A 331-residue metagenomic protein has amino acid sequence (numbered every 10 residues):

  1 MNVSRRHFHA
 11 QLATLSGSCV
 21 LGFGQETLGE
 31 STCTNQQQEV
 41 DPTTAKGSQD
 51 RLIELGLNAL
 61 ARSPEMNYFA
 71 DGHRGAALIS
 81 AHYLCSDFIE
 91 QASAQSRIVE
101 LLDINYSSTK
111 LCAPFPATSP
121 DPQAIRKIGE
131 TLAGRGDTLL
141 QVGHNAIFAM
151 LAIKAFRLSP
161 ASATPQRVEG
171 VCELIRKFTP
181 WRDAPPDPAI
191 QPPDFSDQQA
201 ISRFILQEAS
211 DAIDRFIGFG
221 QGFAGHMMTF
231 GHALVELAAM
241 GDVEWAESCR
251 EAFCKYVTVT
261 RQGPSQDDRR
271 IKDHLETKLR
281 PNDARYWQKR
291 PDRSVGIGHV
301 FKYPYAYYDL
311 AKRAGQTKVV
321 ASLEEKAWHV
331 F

Functional and structural regions predicted by a protein language model:
V3-R5, H9-C19, L28-F331: Mature, well-folded catalytic/scaffold domains that follow N-terminal targeting or propeptide regions
